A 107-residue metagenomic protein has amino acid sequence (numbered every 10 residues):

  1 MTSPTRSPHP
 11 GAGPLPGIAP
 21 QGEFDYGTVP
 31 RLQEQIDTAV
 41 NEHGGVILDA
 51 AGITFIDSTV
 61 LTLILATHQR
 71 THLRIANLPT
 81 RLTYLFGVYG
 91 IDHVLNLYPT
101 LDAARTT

Functional and structural regions predicted by a protein language model:
M1-E34, G52: STAS-typified acidic loop motif
Y26-L95: Amphipathic alpha-helical interaction surfaces in cytosolic regulatory modules
A103-T107: A charged, well-structured terminal subsegment
